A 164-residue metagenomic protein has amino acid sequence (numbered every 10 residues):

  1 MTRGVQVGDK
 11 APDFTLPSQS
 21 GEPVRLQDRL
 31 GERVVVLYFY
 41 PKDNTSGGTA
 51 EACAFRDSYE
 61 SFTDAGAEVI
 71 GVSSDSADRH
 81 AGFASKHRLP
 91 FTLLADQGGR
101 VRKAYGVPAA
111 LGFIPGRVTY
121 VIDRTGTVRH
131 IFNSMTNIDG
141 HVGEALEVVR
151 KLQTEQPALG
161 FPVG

Functional and structural regions predicted by a protein language model:
M1-G164: Chalcogenol-based redox active-site neighborhoods
